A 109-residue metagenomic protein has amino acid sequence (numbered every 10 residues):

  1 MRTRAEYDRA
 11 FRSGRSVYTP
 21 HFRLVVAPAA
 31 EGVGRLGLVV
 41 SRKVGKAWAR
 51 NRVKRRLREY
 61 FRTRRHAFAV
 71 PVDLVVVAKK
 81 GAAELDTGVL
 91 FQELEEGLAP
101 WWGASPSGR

Functional and structural regions predicted by a protein language model:
M1-R109: Positively charged, solvent-exposed patches that mediate nucleic-acid binding
